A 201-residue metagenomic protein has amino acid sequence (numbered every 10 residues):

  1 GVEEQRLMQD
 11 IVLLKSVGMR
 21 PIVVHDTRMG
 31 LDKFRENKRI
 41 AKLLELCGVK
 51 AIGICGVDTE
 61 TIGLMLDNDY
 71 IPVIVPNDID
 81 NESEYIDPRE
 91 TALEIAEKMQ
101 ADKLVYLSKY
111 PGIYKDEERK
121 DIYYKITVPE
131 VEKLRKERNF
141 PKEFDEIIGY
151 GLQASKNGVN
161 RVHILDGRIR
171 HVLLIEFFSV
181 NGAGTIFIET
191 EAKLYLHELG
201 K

Functional and structural regions predicted by a protein language model:
G1-K201: C-terminal catalytic "cap/lid" subdomain
